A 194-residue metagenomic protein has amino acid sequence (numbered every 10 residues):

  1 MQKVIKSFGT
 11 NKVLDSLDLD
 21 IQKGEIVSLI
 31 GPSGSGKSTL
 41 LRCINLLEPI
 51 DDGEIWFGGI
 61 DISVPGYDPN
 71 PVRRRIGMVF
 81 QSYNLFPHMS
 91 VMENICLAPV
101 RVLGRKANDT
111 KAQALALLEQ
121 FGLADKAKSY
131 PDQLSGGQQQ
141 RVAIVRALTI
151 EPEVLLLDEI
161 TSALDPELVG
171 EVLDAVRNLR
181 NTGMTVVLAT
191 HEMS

Functional and structural regions predicted by a protein language model:
K3-S194: ABC family nucleotide-binding domain
